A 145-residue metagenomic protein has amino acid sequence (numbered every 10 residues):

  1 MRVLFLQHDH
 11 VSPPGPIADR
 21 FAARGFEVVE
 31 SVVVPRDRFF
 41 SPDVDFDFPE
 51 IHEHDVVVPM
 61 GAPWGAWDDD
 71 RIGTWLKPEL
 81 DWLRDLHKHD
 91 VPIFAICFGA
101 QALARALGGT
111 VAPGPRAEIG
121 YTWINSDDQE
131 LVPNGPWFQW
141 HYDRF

Functional and structural regions predicted by a protein language model:
M1, D55, G135: Nucleotide donor/acceptor-binding cores
V3-F21, V33-V34: N-terminal beta1-alpha1 ligand-phosphate binding loop
Q7-D9, P59-G65, Y142: Glycine-rich His-Gly loop
S12-P13, W67, R144-F145: Active-site environment of divalent metal-dependent phosphoester hydrolases
P14-P16, D68-D70, A104-A106: Short glycine-/acidic-enriched loop or helix-start segments at secondary-structure transitions that form or flank
A23-F94: Flexible gly/pro-rich beta->alpha loop and the following alpha-helix that scaffold active-site loops
L86-T110: Catalytic nucleophile loop
R105-F145: Pocket-forming structural segment of enzyme catalytic cores
